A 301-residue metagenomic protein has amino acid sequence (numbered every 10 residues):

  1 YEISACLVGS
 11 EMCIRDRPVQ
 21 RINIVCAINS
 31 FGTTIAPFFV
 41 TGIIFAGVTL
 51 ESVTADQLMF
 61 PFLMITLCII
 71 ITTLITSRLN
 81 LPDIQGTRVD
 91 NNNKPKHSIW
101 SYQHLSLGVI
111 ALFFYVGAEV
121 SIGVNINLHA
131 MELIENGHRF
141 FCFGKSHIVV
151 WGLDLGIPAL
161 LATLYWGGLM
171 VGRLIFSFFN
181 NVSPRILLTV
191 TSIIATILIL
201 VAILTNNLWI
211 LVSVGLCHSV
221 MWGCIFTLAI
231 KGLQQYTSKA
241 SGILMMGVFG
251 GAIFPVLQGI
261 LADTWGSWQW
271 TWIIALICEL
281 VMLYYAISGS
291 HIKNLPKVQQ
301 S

Functional and structural regions predicted by a protein language model:
Y1-V8, M12-C13: Short, small-residue-biased leader/transition segments that mark boundaries at the very start of proteins
N23-G47, S241-I243, F249-W268: A gly/Pro-rich, aromatic-decorated transmembrane alpha-helix motif that marks the paired, flexible gating helices
I24-N80: Helix-loop-helix hairpin linking two adjacent transmembrane segments in secondary transporters
I70-N80, I273-S301: Multi-pass alpha-helical transporter architecture, strongest for 12-TM Major Facilitator/SLC carriers used
D83-G108: Juxtamembrane intracellular "pre-TM" segments in multi-pass secondary transporters
W100-A162: Extracytoplasmic gate region of multi-pass secondary transporters
V171-P184: Helix-to-loop junctions at the C-terminal end of transmembrane segments in multipass secondary transporters
S183-I225: C-terminal transmembrane helical hairpin of 12-TM major facilitator-type secondary transporters
